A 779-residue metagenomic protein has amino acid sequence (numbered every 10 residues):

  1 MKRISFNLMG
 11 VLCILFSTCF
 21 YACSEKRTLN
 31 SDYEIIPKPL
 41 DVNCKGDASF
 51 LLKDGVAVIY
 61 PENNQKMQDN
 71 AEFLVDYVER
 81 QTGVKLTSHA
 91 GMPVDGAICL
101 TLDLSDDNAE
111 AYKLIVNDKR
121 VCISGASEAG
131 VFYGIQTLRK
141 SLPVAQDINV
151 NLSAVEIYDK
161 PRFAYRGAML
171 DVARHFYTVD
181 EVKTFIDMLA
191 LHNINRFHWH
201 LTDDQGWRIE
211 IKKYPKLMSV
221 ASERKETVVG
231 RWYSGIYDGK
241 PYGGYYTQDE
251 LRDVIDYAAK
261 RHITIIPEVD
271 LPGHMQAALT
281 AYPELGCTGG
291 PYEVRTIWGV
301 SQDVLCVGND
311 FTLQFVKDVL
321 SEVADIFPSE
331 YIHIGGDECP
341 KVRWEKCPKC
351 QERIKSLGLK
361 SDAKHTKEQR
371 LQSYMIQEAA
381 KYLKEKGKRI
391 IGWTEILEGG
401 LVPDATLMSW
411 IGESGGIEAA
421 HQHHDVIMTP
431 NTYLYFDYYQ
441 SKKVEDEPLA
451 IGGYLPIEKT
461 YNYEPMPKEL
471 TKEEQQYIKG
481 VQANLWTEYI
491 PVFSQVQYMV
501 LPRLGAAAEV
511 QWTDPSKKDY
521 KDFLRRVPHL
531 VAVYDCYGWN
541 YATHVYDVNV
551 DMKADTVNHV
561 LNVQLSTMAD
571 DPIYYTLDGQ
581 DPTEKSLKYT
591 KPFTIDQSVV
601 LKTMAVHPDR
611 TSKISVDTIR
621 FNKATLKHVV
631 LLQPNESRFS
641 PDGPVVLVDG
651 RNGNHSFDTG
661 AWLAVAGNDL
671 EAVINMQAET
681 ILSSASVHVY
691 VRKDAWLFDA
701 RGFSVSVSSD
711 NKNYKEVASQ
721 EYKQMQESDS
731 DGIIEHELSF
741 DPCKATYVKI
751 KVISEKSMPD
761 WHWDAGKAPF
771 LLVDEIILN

Functional and structural regions predicted by a protein language model:
M1-D32: Bacterial Sec-dependent N-terminal signal peptides
S24-Y165, Q495, Q511-K521, R525 (+2 more regions): Contiguous, structured surface segment used for ligand recognition
D41, I59, T101, D514 (+3 more regions): Short, compositionally stereotyped local motifs that mark structural "simplifiers"
D106-Y331, C347, E378, Y382 (+1 more regions): Feature activates predominantly on carbohydrate-active enzymes
S127, A605-D609, S754-K756: Surface-exposed loop/turn motifs at beta-strand-loop junctions within extracellular Ig-like and Fibronectin type III
T296, Q302-P403, W410-E413, I417-E418: Active-site neighborhood of glycoside hydrolase catalytic domains
I390-E395, G400-A405, I411-L561: Flexible, acidic glycine-rich loops studded with aromatic residues
H655-A718, S730-N779: Aromatic, loop-rich ligand-recognition surfaces of beta-strand-rich domains
